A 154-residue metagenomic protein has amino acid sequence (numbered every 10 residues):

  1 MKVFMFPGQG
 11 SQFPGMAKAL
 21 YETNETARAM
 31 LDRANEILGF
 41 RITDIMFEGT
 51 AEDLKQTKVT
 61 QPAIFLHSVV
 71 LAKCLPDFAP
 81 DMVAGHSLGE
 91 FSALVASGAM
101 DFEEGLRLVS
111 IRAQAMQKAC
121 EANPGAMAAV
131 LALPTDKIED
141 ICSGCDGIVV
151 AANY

Functional and structural regions predicted by a protein language model:
M1-K2, A126: Residues that mark the start of a beta-strand
K2-A84, L133, D146: Helix-rich "cap/lid" substructures immediately adjacent to catalytic or cofactor-binding pockets
Q9-S11, L38, S97-Y154: Alpha/beta catalytic cores of group-transfer enzymes, especially the acyltransferase/condensing modules of polyketide
A19-E22, L94, K118: General structural signal for alpha-helix termini and helix-helix connectors
E25, D32-R33, L66, V70 (+4 more regions): A broad detector of short, well-ordered amphipathic alpha-helices that serve as recognition/interaction surfaces
G49-T50, S87, V109, C142: A general structural motif at alpha-helix termini
T57, L94, M127: Generic anion/oxyanion-binding catalytic loop in active/binding sites
H86-V95, A99-M100: Glycine-rich nucleophile elbow surrounding the catalytic serine of serine-hydrolase chemistry
